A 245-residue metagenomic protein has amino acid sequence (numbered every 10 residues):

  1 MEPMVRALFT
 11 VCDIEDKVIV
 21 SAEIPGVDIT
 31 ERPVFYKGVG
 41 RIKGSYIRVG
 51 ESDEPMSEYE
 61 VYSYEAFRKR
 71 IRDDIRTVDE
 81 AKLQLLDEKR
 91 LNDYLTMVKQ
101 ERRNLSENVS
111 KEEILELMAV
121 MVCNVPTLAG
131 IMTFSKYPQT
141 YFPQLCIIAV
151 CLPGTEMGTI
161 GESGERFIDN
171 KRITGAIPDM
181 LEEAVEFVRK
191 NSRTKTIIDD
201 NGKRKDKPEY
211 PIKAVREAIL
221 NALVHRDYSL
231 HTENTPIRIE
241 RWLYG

Functional and structural regions predicted by a protein language model:
M1-G245: Conserved N-terminal catalytic/coupling substructures associated with nucleotide/phosphate chemistry
